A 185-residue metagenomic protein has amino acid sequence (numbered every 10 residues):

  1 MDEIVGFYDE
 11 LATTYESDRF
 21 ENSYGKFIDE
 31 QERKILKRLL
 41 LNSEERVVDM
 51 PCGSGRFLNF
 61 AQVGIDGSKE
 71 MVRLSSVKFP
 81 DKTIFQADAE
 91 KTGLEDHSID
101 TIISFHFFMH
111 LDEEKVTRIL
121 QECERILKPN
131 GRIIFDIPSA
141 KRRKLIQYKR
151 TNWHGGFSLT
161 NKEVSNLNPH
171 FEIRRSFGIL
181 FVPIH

Functional and structural regions predicted by a protein language model:
M1-L40: Conserved class I S-adenosyl-L-methionine
V48-K91: Class I SAM-dependent methyltransferase SAM/SAH-binding core
I103: A conserved beta-strand element that flanks and buttresses the S-adenosyl-L-methionine
H106-H110: Short catalytic micro-motifs in class I SAM-dependent methyltransferases
T117-P129: A short glycine-rich, Lys/Arg-flanked "PGG" loop and its adjoining helix->strand segment in the class I
N130-I137: Conserved beta-strand signature within the Rossmann-like core of class I S-adenosyl-L-methionine
I146-E163: Acceptor-substrate binding/catalytic loop of class I
R174-H185: Conserved catalytic loop of SAM-dependent methyltransferase domains
